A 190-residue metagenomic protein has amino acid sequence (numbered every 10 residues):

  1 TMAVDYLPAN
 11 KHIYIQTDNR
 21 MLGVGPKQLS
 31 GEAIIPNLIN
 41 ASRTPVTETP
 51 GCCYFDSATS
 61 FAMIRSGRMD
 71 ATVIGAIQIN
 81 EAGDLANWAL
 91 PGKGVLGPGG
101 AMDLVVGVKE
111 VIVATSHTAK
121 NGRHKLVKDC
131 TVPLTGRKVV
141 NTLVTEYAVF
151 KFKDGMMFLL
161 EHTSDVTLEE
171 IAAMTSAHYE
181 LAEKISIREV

Functional and structural regions predicted by a protein language model:
T1-P26: N-terminal low-complexity or amphipathic/hydrophobic leaders
G23-V190: Conserved phosphate- and dinucleotide-binding cores of soluble alpha/beta proteins, encompassing both enzyme active
